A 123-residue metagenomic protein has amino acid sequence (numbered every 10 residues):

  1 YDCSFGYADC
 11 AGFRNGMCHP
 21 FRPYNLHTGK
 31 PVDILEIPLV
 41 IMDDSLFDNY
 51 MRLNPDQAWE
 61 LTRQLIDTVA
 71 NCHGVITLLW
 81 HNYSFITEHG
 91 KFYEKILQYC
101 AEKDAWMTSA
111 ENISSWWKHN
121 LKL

Functional and structural regions predicted by a protein language model:
Y1-C72, L121: Active-site-adjacent pocket scaffolds in enzyme catalytic domains
D56-L123: C-terminal domain-boundary segment and adjacent tail
